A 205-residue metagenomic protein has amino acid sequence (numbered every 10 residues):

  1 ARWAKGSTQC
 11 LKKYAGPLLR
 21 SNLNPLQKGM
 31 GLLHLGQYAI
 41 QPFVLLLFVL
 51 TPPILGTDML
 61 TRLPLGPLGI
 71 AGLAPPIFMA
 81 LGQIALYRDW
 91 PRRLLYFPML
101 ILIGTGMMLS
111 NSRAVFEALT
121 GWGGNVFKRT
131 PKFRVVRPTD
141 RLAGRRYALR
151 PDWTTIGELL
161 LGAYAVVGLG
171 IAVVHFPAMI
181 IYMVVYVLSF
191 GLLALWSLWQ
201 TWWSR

Functional and structural regions predicted by a protein language model:
A1, A15-N24, G121-P138: Extended non-transmembrane interhelical loops and adjacent amphipathic helices of multipass membrane proteins
A1-K13: Internal catalytic domains of large membrane-associated glycosyltransferases
K12, G16, L23, A85-L86 (+2 more regions): General secondary-structure edge motif
G16-L19, Q27, P52, G121 (+2 more regions): Generic preference for flexible, low-structure residues
L19-F43, R134-V167: Loop-to-transmembrane boundary segments
H34-V126, W153-R205: Membrane-embedded multi-pass helical conduit in multi-pass membrane proteins, especially envelope-biosynthetic
